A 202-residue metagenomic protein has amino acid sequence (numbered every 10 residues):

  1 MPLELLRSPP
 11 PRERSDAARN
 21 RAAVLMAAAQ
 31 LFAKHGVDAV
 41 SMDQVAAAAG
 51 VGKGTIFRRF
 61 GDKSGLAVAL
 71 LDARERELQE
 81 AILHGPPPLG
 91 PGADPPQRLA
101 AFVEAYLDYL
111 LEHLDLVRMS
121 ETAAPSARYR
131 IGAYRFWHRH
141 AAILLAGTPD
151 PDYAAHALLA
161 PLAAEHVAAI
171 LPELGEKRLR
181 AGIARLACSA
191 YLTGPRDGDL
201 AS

Functional and structural regions predicted by a protein language model:
M1-H35, A39-A48, G65-V68: Basic, helix-initiating cap at the start of DNA-binding domains
A17, L71, E75, L99 (+1 more regions): Amphipathic, non-transmembrane alpha-helical scaffold segments
A27-L31, A69, A81, Y109 (+1 more regions): Short amphipathic alpha-helical elements of helix-turn-helix/winged-helix folds
G50-F60: Short hydrophobic/aromatic patch on the recognition helix
A67-R74, V117: Alpha-helical DNA-contacting segments of helix-turn-helix folds
A69, L83-E112, R180: Hydrophobic alpha-helical connector segments
V117-T122, A127-I131, R135, L145-A190 (+1 more regions): Hydrophobic/aromatic-rich alpha-helical bundle segments in the mid-to-C-terminal region
